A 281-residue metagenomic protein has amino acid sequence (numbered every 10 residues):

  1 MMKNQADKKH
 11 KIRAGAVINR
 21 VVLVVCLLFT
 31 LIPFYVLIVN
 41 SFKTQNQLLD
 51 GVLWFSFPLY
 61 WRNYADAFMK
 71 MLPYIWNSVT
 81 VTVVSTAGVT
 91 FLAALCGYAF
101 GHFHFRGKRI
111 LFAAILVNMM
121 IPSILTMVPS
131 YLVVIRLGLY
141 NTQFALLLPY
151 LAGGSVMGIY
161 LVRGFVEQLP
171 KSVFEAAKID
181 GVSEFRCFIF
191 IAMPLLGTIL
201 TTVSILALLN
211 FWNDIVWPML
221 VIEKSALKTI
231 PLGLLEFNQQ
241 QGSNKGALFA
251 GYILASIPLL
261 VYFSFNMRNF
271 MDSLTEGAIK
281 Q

Functional and structural regions predicted by a protein language model:
M1-Q5: ABC-family P-loop ATPase nucleotide-binding domain
D7-K11, G15-Q281: A structural signal for multi-pass alpha-helical bundles of membrane permease subunits that mediate small-molecule
